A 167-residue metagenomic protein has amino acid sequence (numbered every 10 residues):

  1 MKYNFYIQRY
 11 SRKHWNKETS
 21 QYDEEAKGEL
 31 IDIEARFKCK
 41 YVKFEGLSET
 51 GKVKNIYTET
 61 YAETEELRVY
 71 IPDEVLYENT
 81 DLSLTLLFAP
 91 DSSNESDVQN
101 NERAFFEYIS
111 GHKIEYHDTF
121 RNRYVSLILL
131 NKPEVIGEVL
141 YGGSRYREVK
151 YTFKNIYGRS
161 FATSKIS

Functional and structural regions predicted by a protein language model:
M1-S167: Extracellular/virion structural assembly segments
